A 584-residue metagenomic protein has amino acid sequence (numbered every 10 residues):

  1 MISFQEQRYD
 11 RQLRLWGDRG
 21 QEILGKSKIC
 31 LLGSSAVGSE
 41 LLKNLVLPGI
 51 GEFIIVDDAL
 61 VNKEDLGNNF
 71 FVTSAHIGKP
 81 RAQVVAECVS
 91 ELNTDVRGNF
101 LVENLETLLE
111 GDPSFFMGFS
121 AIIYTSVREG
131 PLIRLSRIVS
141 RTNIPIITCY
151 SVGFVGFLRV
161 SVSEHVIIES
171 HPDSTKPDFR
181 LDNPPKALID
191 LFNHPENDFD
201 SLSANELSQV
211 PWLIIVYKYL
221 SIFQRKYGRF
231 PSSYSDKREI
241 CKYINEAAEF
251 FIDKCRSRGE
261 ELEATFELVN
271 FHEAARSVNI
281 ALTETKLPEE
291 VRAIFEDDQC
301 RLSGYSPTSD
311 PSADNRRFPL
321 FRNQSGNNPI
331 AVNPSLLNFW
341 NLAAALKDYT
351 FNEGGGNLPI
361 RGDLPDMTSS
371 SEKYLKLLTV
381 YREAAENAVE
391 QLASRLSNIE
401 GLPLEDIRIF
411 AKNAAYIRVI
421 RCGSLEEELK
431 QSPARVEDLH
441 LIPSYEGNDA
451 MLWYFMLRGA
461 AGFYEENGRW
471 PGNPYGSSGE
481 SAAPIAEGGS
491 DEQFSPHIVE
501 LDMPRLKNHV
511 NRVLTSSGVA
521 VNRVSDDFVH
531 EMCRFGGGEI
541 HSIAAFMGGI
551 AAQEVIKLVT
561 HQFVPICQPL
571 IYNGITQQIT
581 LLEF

Functional and structural regions predicted by a protein language model:
M1-F584: Adenine nucleotide-associated cytosolic modules
